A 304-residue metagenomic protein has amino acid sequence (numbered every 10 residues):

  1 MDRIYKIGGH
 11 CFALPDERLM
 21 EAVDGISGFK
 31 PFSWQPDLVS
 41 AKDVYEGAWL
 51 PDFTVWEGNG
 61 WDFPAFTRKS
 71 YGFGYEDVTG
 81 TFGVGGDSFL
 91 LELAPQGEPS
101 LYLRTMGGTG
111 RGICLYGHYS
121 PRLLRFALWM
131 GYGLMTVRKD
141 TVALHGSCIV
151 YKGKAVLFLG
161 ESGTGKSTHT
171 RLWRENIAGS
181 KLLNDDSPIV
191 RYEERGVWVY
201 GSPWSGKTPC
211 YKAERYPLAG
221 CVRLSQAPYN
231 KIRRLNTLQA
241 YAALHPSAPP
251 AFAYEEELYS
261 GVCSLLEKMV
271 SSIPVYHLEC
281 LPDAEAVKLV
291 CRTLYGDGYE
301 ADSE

Functional and structural regions predicted by a protein language model:
M1-S162, L172-K181, I189-E304: A noncatalytic interaction/capping subdomain that flanks phosphate/NTP-handling catalytic cores
K166: Conserved lysine of the Walker
H169: Hydrophobic positions on the alpha1 helix immediately C-terminal to the Walker A/P-loop
